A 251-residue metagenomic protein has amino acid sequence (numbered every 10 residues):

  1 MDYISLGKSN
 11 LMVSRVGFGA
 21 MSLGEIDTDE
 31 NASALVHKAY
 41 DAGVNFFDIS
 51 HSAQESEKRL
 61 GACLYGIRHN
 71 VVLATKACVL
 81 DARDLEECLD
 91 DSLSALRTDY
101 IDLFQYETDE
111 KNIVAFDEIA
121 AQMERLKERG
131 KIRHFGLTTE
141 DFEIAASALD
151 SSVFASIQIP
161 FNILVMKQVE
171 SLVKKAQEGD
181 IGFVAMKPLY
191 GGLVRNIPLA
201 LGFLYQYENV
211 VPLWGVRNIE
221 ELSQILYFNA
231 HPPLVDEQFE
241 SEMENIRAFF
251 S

Functional and structural regions predicted by a protein language model:
M1-V71: N-terminal binding-site loop/beta-alpha segment at the start of enzyme catalytic domains that lines or forms
L6, F18, F47, L60 (+8 more regions): Conserved, mostly hydrophobic/aromatic
G7-N10, D41, L60-H69, D90-D99 (+2 more regions): Acidic (Asp/Glu)-rich catalytic clusters
G24-T28, D48-K58, C78-L85, K111-V114 (+2 more regions): Acidic-and-aromatic substrate-binding clefts and catalytic sites of carbohydrate-active enzymes
D27-A39, A82-R97, T139-L149, N196-L201: Short, acidic/polar
K58-K76, A121-G130: Alpha-helix-loop-beta-strand connector modules within alpha/beta enzyme cores
L93-I113: Active-site groove signature of glycoside hydrolases
T108-S251: Beta/alpha (TIM)-barrel catalytic core signal, keyed to glycine-rich beta->alpha loops juxtaposed to Asp/Glu that bind
